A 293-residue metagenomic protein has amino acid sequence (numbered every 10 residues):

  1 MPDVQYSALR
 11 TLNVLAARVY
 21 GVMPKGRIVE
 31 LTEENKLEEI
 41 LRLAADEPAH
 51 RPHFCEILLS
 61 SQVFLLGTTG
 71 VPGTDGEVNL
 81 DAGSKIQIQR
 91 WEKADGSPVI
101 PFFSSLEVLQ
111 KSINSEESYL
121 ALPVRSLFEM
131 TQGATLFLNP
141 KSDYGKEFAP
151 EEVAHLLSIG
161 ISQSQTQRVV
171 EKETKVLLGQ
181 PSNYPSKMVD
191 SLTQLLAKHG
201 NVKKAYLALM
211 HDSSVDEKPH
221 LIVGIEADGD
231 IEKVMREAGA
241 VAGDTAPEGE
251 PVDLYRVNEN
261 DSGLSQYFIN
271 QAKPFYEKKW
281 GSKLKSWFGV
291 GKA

Functional and structural regions predicted by a protein language model:
M1-V4: Intrinsic disorder/low-complexity segments
S7-A8, N35: Short helix-onset patch at the extreme N-terminus, typifying the N->h transition of secretory signal peptides
L9-L15: Leucine-biased recognition of intrinsically disordered, low-complexity hydrophobic segments
L15, V19-A293: An interfacial alpha-helical scaffold signature
